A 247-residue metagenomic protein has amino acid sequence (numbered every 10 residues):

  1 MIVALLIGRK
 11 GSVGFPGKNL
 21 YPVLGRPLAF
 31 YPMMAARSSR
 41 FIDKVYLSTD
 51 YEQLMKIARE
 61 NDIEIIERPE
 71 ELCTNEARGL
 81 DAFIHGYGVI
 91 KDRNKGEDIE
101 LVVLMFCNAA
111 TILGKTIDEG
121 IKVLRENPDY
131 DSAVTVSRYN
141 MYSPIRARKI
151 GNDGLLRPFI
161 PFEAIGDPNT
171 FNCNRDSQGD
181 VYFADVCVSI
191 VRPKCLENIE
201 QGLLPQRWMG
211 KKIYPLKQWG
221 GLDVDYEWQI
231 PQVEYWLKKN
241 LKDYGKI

Functional and structural regions predicted by a protein language model:
M1-P16: N-terminal nucleotide-binding beta1-loop-alpha1 segment
L28-K44: A short, N-terminal amphipathic alpha-helix
F41, N61-D62, N152: Short, structured coil segments at secondary-structure junctions
I42, E97-I99, N127-Y130: Short, high-confidence coil segments that cap the C-terminus of an alpha-helix and link into the following beta-strand
Y46, E52-V102, I112-E119: Short phosphate-binding loop-to-helix
D81, A110-G202: Conserved core of the sugar-phosphate nucleotidyltransferase
D81, D180-I247: Conserved alpha/beta core of the MobA/IspD/sugar-nucleotide pyrophosphorylase nucleotidyltransferase superfamily
M105: Catalytic metal- and UDP-sugar-binding loop of GT-A-like glycosyltransferases, i.e., residues flanking the conserved
